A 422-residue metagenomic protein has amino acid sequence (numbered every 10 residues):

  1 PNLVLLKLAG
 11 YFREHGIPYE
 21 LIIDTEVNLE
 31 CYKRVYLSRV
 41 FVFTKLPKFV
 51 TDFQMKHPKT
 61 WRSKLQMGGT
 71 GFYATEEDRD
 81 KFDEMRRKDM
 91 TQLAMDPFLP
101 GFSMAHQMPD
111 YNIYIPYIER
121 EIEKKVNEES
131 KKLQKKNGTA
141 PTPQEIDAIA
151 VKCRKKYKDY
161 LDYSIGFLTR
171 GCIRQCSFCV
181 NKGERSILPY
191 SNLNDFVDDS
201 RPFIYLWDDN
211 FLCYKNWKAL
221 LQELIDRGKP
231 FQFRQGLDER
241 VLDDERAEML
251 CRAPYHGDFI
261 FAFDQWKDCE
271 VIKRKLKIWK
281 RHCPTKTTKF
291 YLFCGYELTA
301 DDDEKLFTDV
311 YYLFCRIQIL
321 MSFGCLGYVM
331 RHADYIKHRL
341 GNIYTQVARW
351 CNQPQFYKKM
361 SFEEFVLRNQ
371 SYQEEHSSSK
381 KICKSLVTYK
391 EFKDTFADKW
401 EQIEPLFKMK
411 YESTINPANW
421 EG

Functional and structural regions predicted by a protein language model:
P1-E20, Q175-V180, K229-Q235, I260-W266: Acidic/glycine-enriched edge-of-secondary-structure segments
P1-E77: A short, structured N-terminal alpha-helical element that caps or precedes a catalytic domain
N2-K7, H15, K158-D195: Canonical Radical SAM [4Fe-4S] cluster-binding loop centered on the CxxxCxxC motif and its immediate flanking residues
L8, K48-K56, L220, R246-M249 (+2 more regions): A general structural detector for well-ordered alpha-helical segments in enzyme core domains, enriched
R13, K59, I225, Q318-S322: Anion (oxyanion) recognition and catalysis
R34-V42, V180-K275, K286-G295, L326-M330: Core AdoMet radical
P58-M108: Ser/Thr/Gly-rich flexible loops in soluble cytosolic domains mediating phosphotransfer, phosphorylation
A253-I260, K267-E421: A structural motif corresponding to the C-terminal lobe/cap of the Radical SAM core domain
